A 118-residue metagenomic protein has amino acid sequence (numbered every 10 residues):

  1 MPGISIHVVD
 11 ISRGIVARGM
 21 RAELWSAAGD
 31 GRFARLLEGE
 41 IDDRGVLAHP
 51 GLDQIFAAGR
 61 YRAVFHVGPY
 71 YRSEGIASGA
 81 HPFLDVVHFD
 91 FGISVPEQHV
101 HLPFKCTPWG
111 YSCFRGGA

Functional and structural regions predicted by a protein language model:
P2-D90, S94, H101-P103: Beta-strand-dominated extracellular/periplasmic modules and repeats in secreted or surface-exposed proteins
S94-A118: Compositionally biased low-complexity segments at domain edges in trafficked proteins and select soluble regulators
